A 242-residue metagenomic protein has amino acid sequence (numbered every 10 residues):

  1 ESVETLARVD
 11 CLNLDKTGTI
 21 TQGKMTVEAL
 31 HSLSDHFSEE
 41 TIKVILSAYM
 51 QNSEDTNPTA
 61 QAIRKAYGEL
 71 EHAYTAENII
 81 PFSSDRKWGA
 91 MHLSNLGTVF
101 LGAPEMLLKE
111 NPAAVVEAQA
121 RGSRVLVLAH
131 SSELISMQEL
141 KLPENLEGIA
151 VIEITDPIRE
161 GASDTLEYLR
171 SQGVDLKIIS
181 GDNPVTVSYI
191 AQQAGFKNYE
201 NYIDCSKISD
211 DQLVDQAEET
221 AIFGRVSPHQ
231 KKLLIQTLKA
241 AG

Functional and structural regions predicted by a protein language model:
E1-L14, Q230, Q236-K239: Hydrophobic alpha-helical transmembrane segments
E1-V3, I79, S136-E139, D211-L213: Short, flexible, glycine/charge-rich loop motifs used to bind or transfer phosphoryl groups or to couple energy/partner
R8-E147, I154, E167-Y168, L176-S188 (+1 more regions): Cytosolic catalytic regions of ATP/NTP-dependent phosphoryl-transfer enzymes
L140-G242: Conserved ATP-binding TGD loop and adjacent catalytic N/P-domain core of P-type ATPases
